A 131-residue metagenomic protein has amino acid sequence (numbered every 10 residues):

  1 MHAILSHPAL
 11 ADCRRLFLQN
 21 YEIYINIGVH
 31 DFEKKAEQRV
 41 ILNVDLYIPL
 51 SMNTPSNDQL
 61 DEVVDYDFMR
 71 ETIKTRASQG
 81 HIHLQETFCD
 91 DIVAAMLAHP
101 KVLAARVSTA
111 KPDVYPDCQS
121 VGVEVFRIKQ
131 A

Functional and structural regions predicted by a protein language model:
M1-A131: N-terminal, polar/charged subdomain of small-to-medium soluble alpha/beta proteins
